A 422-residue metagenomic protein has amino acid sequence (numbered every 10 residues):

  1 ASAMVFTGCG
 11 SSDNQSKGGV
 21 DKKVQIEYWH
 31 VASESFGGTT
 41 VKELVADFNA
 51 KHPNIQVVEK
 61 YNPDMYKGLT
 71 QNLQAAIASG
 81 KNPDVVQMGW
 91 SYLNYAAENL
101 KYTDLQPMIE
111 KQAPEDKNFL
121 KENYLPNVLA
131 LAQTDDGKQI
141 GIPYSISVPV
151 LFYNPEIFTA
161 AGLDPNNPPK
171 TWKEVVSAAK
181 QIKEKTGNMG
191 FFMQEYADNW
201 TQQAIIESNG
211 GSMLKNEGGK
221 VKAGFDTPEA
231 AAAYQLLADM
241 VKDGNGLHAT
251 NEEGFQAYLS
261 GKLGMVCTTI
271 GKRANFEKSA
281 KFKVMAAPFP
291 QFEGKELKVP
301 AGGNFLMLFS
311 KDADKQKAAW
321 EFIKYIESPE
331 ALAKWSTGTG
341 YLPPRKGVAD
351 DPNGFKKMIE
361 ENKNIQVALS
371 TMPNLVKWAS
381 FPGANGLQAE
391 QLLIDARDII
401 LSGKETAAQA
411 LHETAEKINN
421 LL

Functional and structural regions predicted by a protein language model:
A1-E27, A50, K111, Q409-H412 (+1 more regions): Short, low-complexity disordered leader/linker segments with a strong preference for bacterial N-terminal type II
V31, E43-V45, T201-N209, Y234-E321: Extracytoplasmic/periplasmic substrate-binding proteins
A32, D47, D104-E110, G271-A274 (+1 more regions): Mature extracytoplasmic/periplasmic domains
D47, K51-Y124, A160-G162, G264-M265 (+2 more regions): Extracytoplasmic "Venus flytrap"/periplasmic binding protein-like
Y92-V148, V176, I205, M285-A287 (+2 more regions): Hinge/lid segment of periplasmic solute-binding proteins
L131-Y144, P149, T159, K173-K222 (+1 more regions): Extracytoplasmic/periplasmic solute-binding protein
T134, K363-K417: C-terminal capping/gating helix-and-loop segments adjacent to ligand/active sites or protein-protein/ligand interfaces
V176-Q181, G219-H248: Glycine-centered hinge/linker elements that transmit conformational signals in sensory and ligand-binding systems
